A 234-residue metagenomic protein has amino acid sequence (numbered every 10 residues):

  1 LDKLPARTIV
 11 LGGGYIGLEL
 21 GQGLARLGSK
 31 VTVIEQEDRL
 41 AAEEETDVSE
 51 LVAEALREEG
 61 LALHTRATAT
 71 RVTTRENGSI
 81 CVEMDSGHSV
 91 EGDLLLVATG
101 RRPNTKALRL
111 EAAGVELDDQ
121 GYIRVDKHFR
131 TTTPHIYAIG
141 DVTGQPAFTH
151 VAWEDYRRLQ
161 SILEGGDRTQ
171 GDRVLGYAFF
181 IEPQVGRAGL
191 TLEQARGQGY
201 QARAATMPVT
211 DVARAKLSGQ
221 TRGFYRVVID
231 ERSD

Functional and structural regions predicted by a protein language model:
L1-P5, S89-L163: FAD-site-proximal beta/loop scaffold in flavoenzymes
D2-E44, F148: Rossmann-like NAD(P)H-binding beta-loop-alpha module
G13-I16, H64, P134: Alpha-helical transmembrane segments of multi-pass membrane transport proteins
Y15, R66, Q120, A205-M207: Conserved beta-strand termini and adjacent loop/short-helix elements that scaffold enzyme active sites in alpha/beta
L27-K127, L190, G197: A Rossmann-like FAD-binding core segment of flavoenzymes
E45-D47, E58, A69, R101-N104 (+2 more regions): Mid-to-C-terminal Rossmann-like scaffold of FAD/NAD(P)H-dependent oxidoreductases
T74-I80, T133, S218-G223: A short, glycine/Asx- and small/polar-enriched loop/turn that sits immediately N-terminal to a beta-strand
